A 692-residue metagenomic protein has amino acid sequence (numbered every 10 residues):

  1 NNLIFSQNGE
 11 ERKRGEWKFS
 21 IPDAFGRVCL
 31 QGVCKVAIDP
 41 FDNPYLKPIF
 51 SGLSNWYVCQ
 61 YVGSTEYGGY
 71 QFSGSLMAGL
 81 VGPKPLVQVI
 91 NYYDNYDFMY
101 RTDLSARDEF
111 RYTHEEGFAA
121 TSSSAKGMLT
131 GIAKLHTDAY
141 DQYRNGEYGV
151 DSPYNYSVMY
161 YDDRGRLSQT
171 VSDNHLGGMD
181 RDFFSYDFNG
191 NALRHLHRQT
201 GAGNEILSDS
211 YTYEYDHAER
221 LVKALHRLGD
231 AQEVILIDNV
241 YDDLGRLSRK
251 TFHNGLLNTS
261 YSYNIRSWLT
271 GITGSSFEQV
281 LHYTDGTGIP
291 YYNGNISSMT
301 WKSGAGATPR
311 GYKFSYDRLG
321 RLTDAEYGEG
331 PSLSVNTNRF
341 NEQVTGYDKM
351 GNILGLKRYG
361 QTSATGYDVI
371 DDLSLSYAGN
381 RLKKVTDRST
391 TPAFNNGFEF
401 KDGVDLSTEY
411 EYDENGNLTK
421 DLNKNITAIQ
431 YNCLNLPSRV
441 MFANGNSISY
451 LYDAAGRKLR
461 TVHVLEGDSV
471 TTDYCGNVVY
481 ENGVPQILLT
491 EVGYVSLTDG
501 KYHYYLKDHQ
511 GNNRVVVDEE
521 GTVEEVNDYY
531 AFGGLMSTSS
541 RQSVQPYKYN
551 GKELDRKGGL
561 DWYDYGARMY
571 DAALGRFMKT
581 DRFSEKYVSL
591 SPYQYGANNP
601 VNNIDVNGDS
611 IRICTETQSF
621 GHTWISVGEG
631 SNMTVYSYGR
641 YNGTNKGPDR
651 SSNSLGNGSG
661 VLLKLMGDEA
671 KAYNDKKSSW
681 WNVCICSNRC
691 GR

Functional and structural regions predicted by a protein language model:
N1-G82, D216-G271, W301-A364, A428-V464 (+1 more regions): Repeat-solenoid scaffold signature
F5-E11, L30-V36, I132-Y140, N145-V150 (+19 more regions): Beta-turn initiation residues at beta-strand->coil junctions
R14-E16, S152-N155, G177-D180, L207-D209 (+11 more regions): Short, small/polar residue-rich loop motifs at catalytic or cofactor-binding pockets
S20, N91, M159, F184 (+18 more regions): A residue-level detector for well-ordered beta-strand positions
L76-G79, E520-S537, G558-L560, G566-R568 (+1 more regions): Short turn/helix-capping motifs enriched in Asx and small/polar residues
D103-I235, R246-S248, T273, I289-N293 (+5 more regions): Beta-propeller domains
F188, E278-D285, L375, N482-Q486 (+3 more regions): A motif-centric feature for acidic-aromatic and gly/ser/thr-rich catalytic loops and repeats
R612-R692: Non-catalytic ligand/cofactor/substrate-binding and regulatory segments of enzyme domains
